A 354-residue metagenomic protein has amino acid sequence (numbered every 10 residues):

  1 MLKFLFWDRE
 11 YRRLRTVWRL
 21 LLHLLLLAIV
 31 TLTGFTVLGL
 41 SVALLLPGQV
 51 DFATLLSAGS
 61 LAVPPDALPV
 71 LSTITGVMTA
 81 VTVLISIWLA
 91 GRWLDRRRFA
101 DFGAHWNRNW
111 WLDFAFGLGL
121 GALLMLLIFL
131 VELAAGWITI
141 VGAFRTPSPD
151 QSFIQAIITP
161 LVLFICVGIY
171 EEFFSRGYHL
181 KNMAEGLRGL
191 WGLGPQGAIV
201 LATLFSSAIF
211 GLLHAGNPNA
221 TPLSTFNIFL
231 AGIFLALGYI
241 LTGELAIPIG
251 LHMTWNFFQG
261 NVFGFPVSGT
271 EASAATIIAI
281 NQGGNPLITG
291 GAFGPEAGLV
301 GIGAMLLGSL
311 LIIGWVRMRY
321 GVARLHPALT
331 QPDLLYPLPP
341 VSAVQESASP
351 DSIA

Functional and structural regions predicted by a protein language model:
M1-F99, G103-W106, W110-W111, Q259-A354: N-terminal, membrane-interfacial amphipathic/helix-forming hydrophobic leader that caps and precedes the first
V77-T82, I157-L161, F174, F226-L230: Membrane-embedded alpha-helical segments of multi-pass membrane proteins, especially the transmembrane helices
L118-A134, I165, I169: Mid-bilayer segments of alpha-helical transmembrane spans in multi-pass integral membrane proteins that mediate
M125, Q196-A215, F229: Small-polar-interrupted transmembrane alpha-helices in polytopic inner-membrane proteins
I165-C166, L213-P222: Membrane-interface helix caps and helix-loop-helix hairpins in membrane proteins
Y170-F205, L237-E244: Membrane-interface helix/loop boundary segments of multi-pass membrane proteins
S224-L287: Functionally important transmembrane alpha-helices
